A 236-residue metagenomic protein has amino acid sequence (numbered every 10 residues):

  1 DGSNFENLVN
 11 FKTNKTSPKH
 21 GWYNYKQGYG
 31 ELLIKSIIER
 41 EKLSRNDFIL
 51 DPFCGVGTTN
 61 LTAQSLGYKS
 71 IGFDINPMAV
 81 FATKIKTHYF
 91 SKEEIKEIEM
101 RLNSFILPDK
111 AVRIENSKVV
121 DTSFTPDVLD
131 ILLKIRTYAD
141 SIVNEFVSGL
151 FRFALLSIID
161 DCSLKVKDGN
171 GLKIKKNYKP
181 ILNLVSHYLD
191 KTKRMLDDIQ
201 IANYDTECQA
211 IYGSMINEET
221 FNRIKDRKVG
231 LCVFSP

Functional and structural regions predicted by a protein language model:
D1-S44: S-adenosyl-L-methionine
N14-T16, I114-K118, N170-K175: Short linear capping/connector segments at secondary-structure termini
H20, N24, F73, T122 (+1 more regions): Short, charged/polar micro-motifs that form catalytic or ligand-binding hotspots
K26, G30, A79, V128 (+1 more regions): Hydrophobic (often cysteine-bearing) scaffold residues that line and stabilize catalytic clefts of nucleotide/cofactor
I34, D47-L66, S70-N76, T83 (+2 more regions): Conserved proline-anchored active-site loop of SAM-dependent methyltransferases that bridges a beta-strand
S65, K84-R101, T192-E207: Short, conserved SAM-binding/catalytic segment of Class I S-adenosyl-L-methionine-dependent methyltransferases
P77-I142: Conserved phosphoryl-transfer catalytic core
L129-F234: SAM-dependent nucleic-acid methyltransferase catalytic core
